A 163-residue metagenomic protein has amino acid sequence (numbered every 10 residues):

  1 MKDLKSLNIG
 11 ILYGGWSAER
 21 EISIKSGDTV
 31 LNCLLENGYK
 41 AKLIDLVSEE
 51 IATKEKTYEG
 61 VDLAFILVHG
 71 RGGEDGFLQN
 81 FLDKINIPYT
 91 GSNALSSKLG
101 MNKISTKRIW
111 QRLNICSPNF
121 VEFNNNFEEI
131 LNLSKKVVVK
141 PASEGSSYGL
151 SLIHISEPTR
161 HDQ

Functional and structural regions predicted by a protein language model:
M1-L95, L99-M101, S105, R112 (+1 more regions): ATP-binding N-terminal substructure of ATP-dependent carboxylate-amine bond-forming enzymes
I109-S117: Basic phosphate/pyrophosphate-binding loop/patch that engages nucleotide-derived ligands
W110, L133-G149: ATP-grasp fold ATP-binding core
L113-N114, A142, S156: Short loop segments at secondary-structure junctions
F123, L150-I153: Short beta-strand-to-turn element immediately C-terminal to the catalytic PLP-Schiff-base lysine in fold type I
I153-Q163: Single conserved hydrophobic/aromatic residue that forms the stacking wall/gate of nucleotide- or nucleobase-binding
